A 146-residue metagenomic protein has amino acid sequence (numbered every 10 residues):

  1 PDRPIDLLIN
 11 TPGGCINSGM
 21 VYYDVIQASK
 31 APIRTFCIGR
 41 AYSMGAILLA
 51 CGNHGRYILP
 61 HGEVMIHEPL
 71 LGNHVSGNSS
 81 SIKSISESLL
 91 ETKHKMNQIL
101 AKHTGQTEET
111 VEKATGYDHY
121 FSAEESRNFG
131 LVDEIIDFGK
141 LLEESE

Functional and structural regions predicted by a protein language model:
P1-M44, A50-E146: N-terminal organellar transit peptides
